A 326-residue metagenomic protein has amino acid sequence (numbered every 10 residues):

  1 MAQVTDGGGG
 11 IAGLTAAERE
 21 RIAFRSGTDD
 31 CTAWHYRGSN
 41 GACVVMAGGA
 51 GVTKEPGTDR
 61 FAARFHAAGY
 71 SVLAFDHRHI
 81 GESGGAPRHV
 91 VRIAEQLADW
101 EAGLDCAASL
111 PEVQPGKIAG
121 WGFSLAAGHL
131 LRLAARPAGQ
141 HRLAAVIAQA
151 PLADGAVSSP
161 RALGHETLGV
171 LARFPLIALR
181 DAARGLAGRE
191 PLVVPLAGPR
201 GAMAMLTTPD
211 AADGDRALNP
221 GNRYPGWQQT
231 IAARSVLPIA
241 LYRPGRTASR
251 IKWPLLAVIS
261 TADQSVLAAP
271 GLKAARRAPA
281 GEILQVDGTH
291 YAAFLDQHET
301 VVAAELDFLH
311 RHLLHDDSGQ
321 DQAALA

Functional and structural regions predicted by a protein language model:
A2-G38: N-terminal cap/lid segment of alpha/beta-hydrolase-fold proteins
A50-A63, H77, A269: The serine-hydrolase catalytic nucleophile loop
R64-G84: Conserved alpha/beta-hydrolase
V90-P111: Alpha/beta-hydrolase active-site loop
L131-A217: Alpha/beta-hydrolase-fold enzymes
I251, A257-I259: Short beta-strand/loop motif that positions the catalytic acidic residue of the alpha/beta-hydrolase fold
Q264-P270: Conserved alpha/beta-hydrolase "acid-adjacent" motif
G288-V302: Catalytic histidine-centered segment of alpha/beta-hydrolase-like enzymes
